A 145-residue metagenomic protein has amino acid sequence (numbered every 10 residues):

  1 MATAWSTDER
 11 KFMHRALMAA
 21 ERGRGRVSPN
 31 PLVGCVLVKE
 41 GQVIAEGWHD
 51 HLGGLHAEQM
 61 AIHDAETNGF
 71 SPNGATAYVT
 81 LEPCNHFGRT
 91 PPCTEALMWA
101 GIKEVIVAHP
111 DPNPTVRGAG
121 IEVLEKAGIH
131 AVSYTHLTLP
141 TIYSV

Functional and structural regions predicted by a protein language model:
A2-S6: Secretory/periplasmic and organellar redox-cofactor proteins
E9-R26: Short, basic/aromatic recognition patches
A16, G34, G41: Conserved hydrophobic/aromatic pocket- or pore-lining residues that grip, position, or stack substrates in active sites
P29-L32: Short, small/polar residue-rich loop motifs at catalytic or cofactor-binding pockets
L37-Y134: Zn2+-dependent cytidine deaminase-like catalytic core
H136-V145: Single conserved hydrophobic/aromatic residue that forms the stacking wall/gate of nucleotide- or nucleobase-binding
